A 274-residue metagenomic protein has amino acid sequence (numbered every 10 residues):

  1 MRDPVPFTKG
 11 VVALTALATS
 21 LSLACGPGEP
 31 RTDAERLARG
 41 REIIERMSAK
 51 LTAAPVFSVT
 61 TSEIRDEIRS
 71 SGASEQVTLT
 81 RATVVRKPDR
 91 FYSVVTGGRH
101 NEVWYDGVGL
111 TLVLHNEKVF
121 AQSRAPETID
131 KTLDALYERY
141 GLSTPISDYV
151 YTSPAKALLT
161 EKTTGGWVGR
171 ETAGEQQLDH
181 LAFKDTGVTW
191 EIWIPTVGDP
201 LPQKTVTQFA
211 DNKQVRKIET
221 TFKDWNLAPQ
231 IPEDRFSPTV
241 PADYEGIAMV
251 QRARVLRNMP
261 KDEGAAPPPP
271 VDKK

Functional and structural regions predicted by a protein language model:
R2-L14: Bacterial N-terminal signal peptides that target proteins for export
S22-A24: C-terminal motif of bacterial Sec signal peptides marking the signal peptidase cleavage site
G26-G28: Bacterial signal peptide processing site
P30-R31, E35-I43, S71, L112-Q177 (+4 more regions): Flexible, processing/modification-adjacent segments and terminal tails in exported/periplasmic/extracellular proteins
E35-V119, A182, G187: N-terminal mature ectodomain segment of secretory-pathway/periplasmic proteins
S62, E102, T111-V113, L158-A253: Gly/Pro-enriched, hydrophobic low-complexity segments that function as extracytoplasmic propeptides/linkers
V250, V255-G264: Secretory-pathway-linked proteins and extracytosolic
